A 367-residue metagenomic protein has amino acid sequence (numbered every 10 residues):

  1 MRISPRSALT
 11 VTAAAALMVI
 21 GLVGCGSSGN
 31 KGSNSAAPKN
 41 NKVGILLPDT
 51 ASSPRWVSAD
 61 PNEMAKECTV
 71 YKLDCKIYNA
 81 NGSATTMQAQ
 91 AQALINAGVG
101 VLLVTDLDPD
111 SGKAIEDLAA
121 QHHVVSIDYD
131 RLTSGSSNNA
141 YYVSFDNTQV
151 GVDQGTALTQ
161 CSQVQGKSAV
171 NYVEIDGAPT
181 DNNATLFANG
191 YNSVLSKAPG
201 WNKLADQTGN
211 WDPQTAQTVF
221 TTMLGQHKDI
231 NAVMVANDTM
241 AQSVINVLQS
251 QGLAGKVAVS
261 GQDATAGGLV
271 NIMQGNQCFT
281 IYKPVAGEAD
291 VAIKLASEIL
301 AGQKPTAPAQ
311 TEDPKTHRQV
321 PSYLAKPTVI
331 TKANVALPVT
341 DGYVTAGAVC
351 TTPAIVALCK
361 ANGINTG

Functional and structural regions predicted by a protein language model:
R2-A8, G24-G367: A residue-level marker of the well-folded mature domains of exported/periplasmic proteins
T12-L22: Bacterial N-terminal signal peptides
